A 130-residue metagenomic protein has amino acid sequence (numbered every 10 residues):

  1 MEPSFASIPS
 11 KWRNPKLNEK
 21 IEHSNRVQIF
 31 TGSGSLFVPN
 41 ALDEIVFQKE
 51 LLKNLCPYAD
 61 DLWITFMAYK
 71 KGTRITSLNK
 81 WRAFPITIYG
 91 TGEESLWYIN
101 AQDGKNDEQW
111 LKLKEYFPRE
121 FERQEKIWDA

Functional and structural regions predicted by a protein language model:
M1-L51: Conserved catalytic core of nucleotide-sugar-dependent glycosyltransferases
E44, K49-A130: C-terminal catalytic/acceptor-binding lobe
